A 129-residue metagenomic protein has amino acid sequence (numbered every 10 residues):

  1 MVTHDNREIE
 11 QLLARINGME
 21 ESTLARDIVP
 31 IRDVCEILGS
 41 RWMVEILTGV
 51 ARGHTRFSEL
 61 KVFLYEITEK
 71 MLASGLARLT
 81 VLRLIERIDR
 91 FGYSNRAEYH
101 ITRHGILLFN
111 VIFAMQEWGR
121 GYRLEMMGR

Functional and structural regions predicted by a protein language model:
M1-I37: N-terminal leader segment of winged-helix/HTH proteins
L24-M71, H100: N-terminal helix-turn-helix DNA-binding core of bacterial DNA-binding proteins
R32, A73, F109, F113-Q116: Generic alpha-helical structural signal
V44, T48, L82, V111-R123: Alpha-helical linker/hinge and terminal dimerization helices associated with HTH transcriptional regulators
H54, S58-S94: Canonical helix-turn-helix DNA-binding module
F91-A114: Basic, amphipathic "hinge/linker" alpha-helix immediately C-terminal to the N-terminal HTH DNA-binding motif
